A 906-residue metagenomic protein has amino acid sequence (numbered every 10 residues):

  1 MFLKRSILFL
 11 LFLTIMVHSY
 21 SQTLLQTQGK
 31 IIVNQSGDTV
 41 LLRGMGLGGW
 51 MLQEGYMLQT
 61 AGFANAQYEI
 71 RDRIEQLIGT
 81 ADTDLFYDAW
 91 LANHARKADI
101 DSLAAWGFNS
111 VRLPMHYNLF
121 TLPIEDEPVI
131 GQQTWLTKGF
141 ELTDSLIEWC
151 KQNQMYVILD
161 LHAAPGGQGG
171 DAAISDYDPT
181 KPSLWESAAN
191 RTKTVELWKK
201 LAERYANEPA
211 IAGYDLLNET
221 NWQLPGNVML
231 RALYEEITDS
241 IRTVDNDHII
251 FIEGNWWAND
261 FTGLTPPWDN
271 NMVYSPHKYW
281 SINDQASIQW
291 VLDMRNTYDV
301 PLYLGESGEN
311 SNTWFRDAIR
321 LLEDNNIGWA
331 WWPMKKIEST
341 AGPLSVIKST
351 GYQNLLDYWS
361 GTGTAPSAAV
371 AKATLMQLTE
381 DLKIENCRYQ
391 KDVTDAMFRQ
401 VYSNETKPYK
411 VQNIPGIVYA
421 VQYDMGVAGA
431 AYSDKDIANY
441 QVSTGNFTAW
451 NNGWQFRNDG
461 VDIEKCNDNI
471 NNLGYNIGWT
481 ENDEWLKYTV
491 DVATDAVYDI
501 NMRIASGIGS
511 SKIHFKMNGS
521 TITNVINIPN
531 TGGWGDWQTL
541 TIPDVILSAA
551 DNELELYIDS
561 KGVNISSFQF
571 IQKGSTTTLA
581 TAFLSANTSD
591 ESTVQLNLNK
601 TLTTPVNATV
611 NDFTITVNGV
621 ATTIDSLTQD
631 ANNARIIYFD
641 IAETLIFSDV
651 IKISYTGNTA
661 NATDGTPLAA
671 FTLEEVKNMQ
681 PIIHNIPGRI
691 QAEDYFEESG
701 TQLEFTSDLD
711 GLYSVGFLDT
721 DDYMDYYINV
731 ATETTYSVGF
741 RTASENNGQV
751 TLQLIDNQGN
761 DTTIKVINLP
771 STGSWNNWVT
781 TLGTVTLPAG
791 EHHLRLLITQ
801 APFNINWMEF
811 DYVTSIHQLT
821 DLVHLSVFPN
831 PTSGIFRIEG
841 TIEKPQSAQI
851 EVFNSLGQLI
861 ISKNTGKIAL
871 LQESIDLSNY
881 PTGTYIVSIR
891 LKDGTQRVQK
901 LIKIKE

Functional and structural regions predicted by a protein language model:
M1-Q22, I816-L822: Bacterial Sec-dependent N-terminal signal peptides
R5, Q818-F828, T832-E906: C-terminal outer-membrane/trafficking sorting elements
L24, E186, T192-K336, A341-N354: Extracellular glycoside hydrolase catalytic/binding regions
Q28-V33, T39-L42, L47-I249, G254-T262: Active-site mouth of glycoside hydrolases
D317, L321-Q412: Aromatic-rich peripheral "rim/lid" segments of glycoside hydrolase catalytic domains that contact and position glycan
D392-F583, N587, T604-P605, S626 (+4 more regions): Extracytoplasmic
S589-Q595, T735, P831-R837: Short coil/turn motif common to extracellular beta-sandwich-like domains
S592-Q629, N658, I850: Short, surface-exposed alpha-helix to beta-strand junction/turn motifs within ectodomains of secreted and cell-envelope
